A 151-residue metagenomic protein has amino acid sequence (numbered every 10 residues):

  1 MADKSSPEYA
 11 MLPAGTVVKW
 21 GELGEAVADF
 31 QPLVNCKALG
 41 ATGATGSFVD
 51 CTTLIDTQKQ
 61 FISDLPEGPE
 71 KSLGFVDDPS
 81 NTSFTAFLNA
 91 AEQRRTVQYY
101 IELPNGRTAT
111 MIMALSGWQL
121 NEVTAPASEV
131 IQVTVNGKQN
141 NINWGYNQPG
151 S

Functional and structural regions predicted by a protein language model:
A2-G74, S116-I131: Solvent-exposed edge beta-strands and adjacent loop segments that serve as assembly or binding interfaces
A10, G21, Y100-I101, N147: Compositionally biased, intrinsically disordered low-complexity regions enriched in proline and serine
S72-G74, Y100, N136: Residues within well-ordered beta-strands of beta-sheet-rich folds
D77-N81: Acidic glycine-/aspartate-rich tracts in secreted/extracellular proteins
S83-I112: Short, acidic/charged, Gly/Pro-enriched secondary-structure junctions
E102-N147: Short beta-strand and beta-hairpin "edge-sheet" elements
G150-S151: Intrinsically disordered, low-complexity terminal/linker regions enriched in Pro/Ser/Gly and acidic residues
